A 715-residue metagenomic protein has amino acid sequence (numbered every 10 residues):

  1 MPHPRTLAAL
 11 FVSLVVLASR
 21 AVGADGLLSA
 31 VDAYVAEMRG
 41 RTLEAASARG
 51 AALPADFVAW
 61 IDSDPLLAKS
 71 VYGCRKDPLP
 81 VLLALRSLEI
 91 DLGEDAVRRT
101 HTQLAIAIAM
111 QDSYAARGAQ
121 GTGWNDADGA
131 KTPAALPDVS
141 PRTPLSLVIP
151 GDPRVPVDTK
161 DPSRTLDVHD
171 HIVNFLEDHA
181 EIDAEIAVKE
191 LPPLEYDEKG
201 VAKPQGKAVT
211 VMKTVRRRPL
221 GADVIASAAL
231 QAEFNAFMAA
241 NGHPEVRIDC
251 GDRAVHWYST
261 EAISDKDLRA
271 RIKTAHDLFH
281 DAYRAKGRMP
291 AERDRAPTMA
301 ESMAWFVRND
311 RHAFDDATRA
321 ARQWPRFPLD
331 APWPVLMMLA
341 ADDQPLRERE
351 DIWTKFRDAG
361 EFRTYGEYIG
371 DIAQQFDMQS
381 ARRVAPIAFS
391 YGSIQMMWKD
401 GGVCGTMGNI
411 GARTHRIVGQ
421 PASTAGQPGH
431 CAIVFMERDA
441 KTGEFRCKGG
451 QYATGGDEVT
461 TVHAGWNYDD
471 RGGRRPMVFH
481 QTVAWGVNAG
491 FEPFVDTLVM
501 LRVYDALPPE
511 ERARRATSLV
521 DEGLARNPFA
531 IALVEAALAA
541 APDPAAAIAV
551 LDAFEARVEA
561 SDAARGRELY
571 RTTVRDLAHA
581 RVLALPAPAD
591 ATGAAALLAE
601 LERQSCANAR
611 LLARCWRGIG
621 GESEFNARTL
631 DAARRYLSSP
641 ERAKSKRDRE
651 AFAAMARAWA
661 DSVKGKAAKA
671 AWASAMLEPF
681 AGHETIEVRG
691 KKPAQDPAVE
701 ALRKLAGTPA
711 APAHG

Functional and structural regions predicted by a protein language model:
M1-A8: Bacterial N-terminal signal peptides that target proteins for export
A8-L17: Bacterial N-terminal signal peptides
G23-L66, S70: Intrinsically disordered, low-structural-confidence terminal and linker regions
L27-V31, R39, L53-P54, P78-V81 (+25 more regions): Short amphipathic alpha-helical segments that mediate assembly, nucleic-acid/protein binding, or membrane association
L67-S70, D77-M397: Secondary-structure boundary elements
E190-E195, K199-V201, K213, P386-M396 (+2 more regions): Hydrophobic/aromatic-rich core segments of domains that either
Y368, R383, W398-K399, K441-T442 (+1 more regions): His-Asp-centered catalytic microenvironments across diverse enzyme cores, prominently the transglutaminase-like
A516, V520-L524, A530-H714: Extended amphipathic alpha-helical coiled-coil/heptad-repeat regions
